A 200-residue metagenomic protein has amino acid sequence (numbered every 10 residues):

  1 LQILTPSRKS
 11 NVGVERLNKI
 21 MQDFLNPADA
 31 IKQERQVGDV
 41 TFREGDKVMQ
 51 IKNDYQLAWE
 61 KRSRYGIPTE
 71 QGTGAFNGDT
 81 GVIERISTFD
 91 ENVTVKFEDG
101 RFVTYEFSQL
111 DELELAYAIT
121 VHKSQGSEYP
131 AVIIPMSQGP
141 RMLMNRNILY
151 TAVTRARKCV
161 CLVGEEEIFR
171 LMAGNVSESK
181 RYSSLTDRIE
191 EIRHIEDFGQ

Functional and structural regions predicted by a protein language model:
L1-A75: Conserved helicase/translocase motor-coupling segment
E70-G72, N77-Q200: C-terminal accessory regions
